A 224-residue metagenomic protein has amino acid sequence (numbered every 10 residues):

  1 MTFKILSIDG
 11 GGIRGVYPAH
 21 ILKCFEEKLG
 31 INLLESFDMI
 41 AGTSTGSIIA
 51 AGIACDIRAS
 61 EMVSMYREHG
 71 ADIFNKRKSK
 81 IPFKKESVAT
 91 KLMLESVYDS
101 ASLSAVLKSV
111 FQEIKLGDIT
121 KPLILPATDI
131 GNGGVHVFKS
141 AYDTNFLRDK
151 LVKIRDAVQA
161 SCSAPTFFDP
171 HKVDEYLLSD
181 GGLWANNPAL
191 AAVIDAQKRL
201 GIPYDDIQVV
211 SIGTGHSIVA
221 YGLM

Functional and structural regions predicted by a protein language model:
T2-S7, G12-L107, Y142, L147 (+1 more regions): Patatin-like phospholipase
I5-I8, D38-S44, L123-T128, I207-V219: Extended hydrophobic secondary-structure segments that form protein cores and membrane-embedded regions
I13, M93, G117-K198: Active-site gating loop/helix substructures
L29-L34, K108-L123, K198-P203: Surface-exposed acidic, glycine-flexible loop patches that form ligand/cofactor-binding and adhesion interfaces
G52-I53, P188, V219-L223: A short acidic (Asp/Glu
R77-S79, Y221-M224: Short aromatic-enriched loop/helix-cap "lid" or pocket-rim segments at secondary-structure transitions that line
K91, S96-P122, N186, Q208 (+1 more regions): Surface cap/lid and interfacial helix-loop subdomains adjacent to catalytic sites that gate substrate access
E175, V193-L223: Hydrophobic, mid-to-C-terminal alpha-helical segments
